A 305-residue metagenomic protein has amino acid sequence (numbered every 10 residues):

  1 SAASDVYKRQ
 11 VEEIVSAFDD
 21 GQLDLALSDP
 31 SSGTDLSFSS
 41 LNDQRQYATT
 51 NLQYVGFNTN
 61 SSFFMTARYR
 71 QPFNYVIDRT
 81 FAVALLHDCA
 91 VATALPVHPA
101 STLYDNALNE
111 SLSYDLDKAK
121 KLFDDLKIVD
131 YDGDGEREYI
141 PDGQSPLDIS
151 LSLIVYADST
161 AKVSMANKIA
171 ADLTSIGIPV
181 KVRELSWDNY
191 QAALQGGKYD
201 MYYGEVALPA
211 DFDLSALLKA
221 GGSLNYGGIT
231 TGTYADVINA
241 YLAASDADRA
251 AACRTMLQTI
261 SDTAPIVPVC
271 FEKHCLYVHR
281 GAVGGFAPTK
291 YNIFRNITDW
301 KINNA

Functional and structural regions predicted by a protein language model:
S1-D5, L147-S152, A171-L185: A local structural motif
S1-S4, S37-Y47, G56-T66, T102-K121 (+4 more regions): Short, solvent-exposed loop/beta-turn-alpha elements that line the ligand-binding surface or hinge of extracytoplasmic
D5-S61, P72, A84, E205: Extracellular/periplasmic solute-recognition and catalytic clefts
R9-E13, D20, F63-R68, V76 (+5 more regions): Soluble non-cytosolic domains of exported or imported proteins
F18, T174-A220: Periplasmic binding protein-like
L27-G33, R79, V97, W187 (+1 more regions): Beta->alpha turn/N-cap motifs
N60-A84, A235-A250: Extended ligand-binding regions for polar small-molecule ligands
M65-A171, T255, I302-N304: Append "and occasionally in soluble cytosolic enzymes with long acidic Gly/Pro-rich linkers
